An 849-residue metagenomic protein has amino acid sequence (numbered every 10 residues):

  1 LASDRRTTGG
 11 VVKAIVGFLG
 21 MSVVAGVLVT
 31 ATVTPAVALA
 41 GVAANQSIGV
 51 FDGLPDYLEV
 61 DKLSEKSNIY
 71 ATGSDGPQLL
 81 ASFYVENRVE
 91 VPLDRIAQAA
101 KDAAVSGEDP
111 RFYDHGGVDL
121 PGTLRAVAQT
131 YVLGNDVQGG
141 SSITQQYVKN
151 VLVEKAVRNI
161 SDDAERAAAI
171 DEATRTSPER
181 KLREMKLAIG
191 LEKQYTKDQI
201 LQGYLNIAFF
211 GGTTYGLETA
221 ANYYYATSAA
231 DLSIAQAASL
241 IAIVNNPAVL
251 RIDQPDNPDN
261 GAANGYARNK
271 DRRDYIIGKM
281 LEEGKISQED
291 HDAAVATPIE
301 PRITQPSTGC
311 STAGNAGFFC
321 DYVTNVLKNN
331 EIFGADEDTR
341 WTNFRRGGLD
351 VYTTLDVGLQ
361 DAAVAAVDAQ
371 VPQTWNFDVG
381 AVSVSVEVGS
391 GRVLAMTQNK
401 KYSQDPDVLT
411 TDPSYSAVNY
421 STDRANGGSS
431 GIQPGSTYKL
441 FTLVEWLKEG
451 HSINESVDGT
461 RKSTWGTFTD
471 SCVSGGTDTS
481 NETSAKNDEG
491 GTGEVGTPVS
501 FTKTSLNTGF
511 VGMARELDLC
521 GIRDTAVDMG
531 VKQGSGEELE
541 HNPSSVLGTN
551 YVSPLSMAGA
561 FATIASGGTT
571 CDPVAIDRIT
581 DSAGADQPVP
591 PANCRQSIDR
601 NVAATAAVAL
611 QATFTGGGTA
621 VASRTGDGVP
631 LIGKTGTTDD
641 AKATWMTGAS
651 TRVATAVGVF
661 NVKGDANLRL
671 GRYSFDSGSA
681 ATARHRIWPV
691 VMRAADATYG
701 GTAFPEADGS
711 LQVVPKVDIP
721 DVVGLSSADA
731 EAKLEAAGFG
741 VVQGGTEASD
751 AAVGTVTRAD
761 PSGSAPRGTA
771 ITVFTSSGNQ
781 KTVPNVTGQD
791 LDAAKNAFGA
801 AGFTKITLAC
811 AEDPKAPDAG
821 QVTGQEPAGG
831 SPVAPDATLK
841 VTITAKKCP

Functional and structural regions predicted by a protein language model:
L1-T72, Q78: N-terminal type II signal-anchor transmembrane helix that functions as the membrane-insertion/stop-transfer segment
K62-K66, P77, E86-R88, I96-K101 (+31 more regions): Extracytoplasmic
N68, G76-V89, T219, Y223 (+8 more regions): Short pre-catalytic segments that frame enzyme active sites
I96, S106-D119, V132-G139, L191-T196 (+13 more regions): Bacterial peptidoglycan biogenesis and beta-lactam-recognition machinery
V132-V157, N245, T308-S311, H451-I522 (+3 more regions): Conserved catalytic neighborhood of penicillin-recognizing serine enzymes
G140, T144-T354, K532, P543-L547 (+1 more regions): Non-catalytic, structured segments within soluble enzyme domains
T353, V357-Q373, S383, M396-N399 (+6 more regions): A penicillin-recognizing enzyme superfamily signal
A697-P849: Ligand-recognition elements built from short beta-strands and adjacent flexible loops
